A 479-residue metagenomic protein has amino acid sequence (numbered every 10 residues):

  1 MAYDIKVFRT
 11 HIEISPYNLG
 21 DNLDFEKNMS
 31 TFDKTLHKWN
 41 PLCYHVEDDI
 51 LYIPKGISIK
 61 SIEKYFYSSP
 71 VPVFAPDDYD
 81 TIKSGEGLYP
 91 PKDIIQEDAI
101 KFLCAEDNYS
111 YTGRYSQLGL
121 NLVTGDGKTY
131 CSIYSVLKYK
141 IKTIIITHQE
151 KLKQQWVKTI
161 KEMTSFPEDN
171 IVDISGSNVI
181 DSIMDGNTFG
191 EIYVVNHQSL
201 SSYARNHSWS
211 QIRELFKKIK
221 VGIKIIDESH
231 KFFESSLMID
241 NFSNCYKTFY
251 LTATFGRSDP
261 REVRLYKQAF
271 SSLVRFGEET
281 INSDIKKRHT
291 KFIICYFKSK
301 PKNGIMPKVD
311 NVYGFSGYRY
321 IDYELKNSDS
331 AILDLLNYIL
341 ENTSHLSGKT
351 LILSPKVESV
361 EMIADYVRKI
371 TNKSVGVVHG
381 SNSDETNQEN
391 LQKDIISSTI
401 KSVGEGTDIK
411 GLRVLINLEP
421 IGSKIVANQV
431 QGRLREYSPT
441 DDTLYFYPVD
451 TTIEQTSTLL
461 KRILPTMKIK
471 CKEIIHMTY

Functional and structural regions predicted by a protein language model:
Y111-S135: Walker A/P-loop
C131-M163, P355-V360: Conserved Walker A/P-loop ATP-binding site and its immediately adjacent core in helicase/helicase-like ATPase domains
K151-S177, I370-K373: Conserved helix-turn-beta segment of the N-terminal RecA-like "Helicase ATP-binding" lobe in SF1/SF2 helicases
N187-H207, E389-E405: Conserved two-lobed SF2 helicase motor
I223, E228-H289: Post-DEXD/H (motif II) to motif III coupling segment of the RecA-like Helicase ATP-binding lobe
R275-T350: Conserved interdomain linker/interface between the two RecA-like ATPase lobes of SF2 helicase motors
S354-G380: Conserved helicase motor "Helicase C" RecA-like lobe of SF1/SF2 P-loop NTPases
G380-T466: Conserved RecA-like P-loop NTPase helicase motor core
